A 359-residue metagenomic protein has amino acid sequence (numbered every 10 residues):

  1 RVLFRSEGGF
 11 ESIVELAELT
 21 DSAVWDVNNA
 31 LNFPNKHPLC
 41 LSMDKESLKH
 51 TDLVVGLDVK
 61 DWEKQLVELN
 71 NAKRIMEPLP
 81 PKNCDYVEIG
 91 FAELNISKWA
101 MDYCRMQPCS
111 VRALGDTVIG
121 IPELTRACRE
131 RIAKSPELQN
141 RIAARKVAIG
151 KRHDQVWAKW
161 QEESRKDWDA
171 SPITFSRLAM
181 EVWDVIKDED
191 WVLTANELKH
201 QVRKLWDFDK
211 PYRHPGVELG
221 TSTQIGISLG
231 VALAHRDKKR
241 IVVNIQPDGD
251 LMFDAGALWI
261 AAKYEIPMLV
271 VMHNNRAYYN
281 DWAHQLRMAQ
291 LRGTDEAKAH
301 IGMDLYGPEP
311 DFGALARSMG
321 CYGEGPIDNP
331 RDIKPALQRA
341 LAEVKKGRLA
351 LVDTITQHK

Functional and structural regions predicted by a protein language model:
V2-L3: Short, small-residue-biased leader/transition segments that mark boundaries at the very start of proteins
S6-G9, W62-I75, T223-G226, D250-A257: Short glycine/serine/threonine-rich phosphate/pyrophosphate-binding segments that cradle anionic phosphate groups
E7-V27, D190: Redox- and metal-dependent alpha/beta enzyme cores, enriched for Fe-S-associated oxidoreductases and cofactor-handling
I13, A148-S228, A232-H235: Active-site diphosphate/adenylate-binding microenvironment
V24-V27, G56-L57, E88-I89, A113-G115 (+5 more regions): General beta-strand structural signal in soluble alpha/beta enzymes
D26-I149, L337-A340: Glycine-rich, acidic loop regions that bind phosphate or pyrophosphate groups
L48-H50, I121, V202-H358: Thiamine diphosphate
W62-K64, Q201, K359: Short glycine-rich, flexible loops that bind phosphorylated cofactors or substrates
